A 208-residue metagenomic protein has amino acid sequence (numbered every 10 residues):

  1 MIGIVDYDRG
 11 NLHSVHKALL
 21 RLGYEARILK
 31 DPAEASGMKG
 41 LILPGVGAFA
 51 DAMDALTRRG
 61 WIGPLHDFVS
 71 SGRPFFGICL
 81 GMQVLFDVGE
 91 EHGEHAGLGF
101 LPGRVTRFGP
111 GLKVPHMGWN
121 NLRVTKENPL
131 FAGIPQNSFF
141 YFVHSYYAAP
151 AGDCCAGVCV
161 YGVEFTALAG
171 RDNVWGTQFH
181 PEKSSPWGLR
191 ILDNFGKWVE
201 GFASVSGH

Functional and structural regions predicted by a protein language model:
I2-Y24, P181-E182: N-terminal beta1-alpha1 ligand-phosphate binding loop
E25, G40, P74-F76, F139: Structural signature of beta-strand start/N-cap positions in the alpha/beta core of ABC transporter nucleotide-binding
E25-M38: Short acidic low-complexity segments
I42-P44: Structural motif
G47-W119, D193: Cysteine-nucleophile active-site neighborhood
D87-V163: Pocket-forming structural segment of enzyme catalytic cores
V163-G170: Short, surface-exposed beta-strand/loop micro-motifs that present aromatic residues
T177-H208: Acyltransferase
